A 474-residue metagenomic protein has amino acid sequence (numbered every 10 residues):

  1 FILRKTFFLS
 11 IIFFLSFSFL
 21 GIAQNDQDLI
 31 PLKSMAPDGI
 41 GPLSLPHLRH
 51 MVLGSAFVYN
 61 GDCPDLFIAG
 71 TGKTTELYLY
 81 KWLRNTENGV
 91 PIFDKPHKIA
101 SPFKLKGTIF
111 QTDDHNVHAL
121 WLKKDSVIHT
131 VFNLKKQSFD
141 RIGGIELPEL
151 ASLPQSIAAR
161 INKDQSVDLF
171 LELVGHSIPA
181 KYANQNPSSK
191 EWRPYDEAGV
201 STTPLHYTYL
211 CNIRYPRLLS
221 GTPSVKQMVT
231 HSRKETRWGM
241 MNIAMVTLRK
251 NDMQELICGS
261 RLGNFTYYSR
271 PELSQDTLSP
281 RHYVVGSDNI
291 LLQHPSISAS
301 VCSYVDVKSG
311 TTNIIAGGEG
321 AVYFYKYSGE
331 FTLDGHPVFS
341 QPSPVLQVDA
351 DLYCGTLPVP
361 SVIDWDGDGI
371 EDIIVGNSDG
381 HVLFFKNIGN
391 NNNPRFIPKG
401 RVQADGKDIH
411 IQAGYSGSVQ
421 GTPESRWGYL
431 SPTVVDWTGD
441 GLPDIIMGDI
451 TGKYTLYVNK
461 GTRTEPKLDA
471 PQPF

Functional and structural regions predicted by a protein language model:
F1-D26: Bacterial Sec-dependent N-terminal signal peptides
Q24-R49, K81-F103, F132-A151, E191-S201 (+5 more regions): Blade-edge motifs of beta-propeller repeat domains
R49-F67, F103-H118, L153-F170, M240-R249 (+4 more regions): Beta-propeller blade termini
G54-F57, C63-L134: Post-signal peptide N-terminal segment of secreted/secretory-pathway proteins
L66-T71, V117-K123, L169-E172, Q254-S260 (+3 more regions): Hydrophobic beta-strand segments that make up the repeating blades of beta-propeller and related beta-repeat
T71-T75, K124-V127, G175-A180, R261-F265 (+3 more regions): Short glycine/acidic-enriched loop and turn motifs that connect beta-strands
L171-Y207, Y267: Short, conserved, GDST-rich strand-edge loop motifs in beta-rich repeat architectures
A316-G317, D364, I370-E371, V375-N377 (+6 more regions): Exposed, low-structure sequence patches enriched in small/polar residues
